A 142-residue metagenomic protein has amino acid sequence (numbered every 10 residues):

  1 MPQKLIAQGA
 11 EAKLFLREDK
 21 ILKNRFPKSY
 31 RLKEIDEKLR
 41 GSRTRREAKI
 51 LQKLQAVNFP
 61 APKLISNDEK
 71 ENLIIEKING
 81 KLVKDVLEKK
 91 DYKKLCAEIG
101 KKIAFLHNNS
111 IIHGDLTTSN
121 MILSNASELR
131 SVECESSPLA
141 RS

Functional and structural regions predicted by a protein language model:
P2-R45: ATP-binding glycine-rich loop module of kinase domains
K20, P60, L73, E128-R130: Protein kinase-like catalytic core scaffold
F26, R40-T44, A48, Q55-E98: Conserved structural core of kinase catalytic domains
L54, K102-L106: Conserved hydrophobic alpha-helix
N79, T118, S136: Short, glycine/acidic-enriched loop or turn micro-motifs at the edges of active sites
N108-N120: Catalytic-loop of the protein kinase fold
L123-S127: Activation-loop N-terminal segment of eukaryotic-like protein kinases
E128-S142: C-lobe/activation-segment region of protein kinase-like
